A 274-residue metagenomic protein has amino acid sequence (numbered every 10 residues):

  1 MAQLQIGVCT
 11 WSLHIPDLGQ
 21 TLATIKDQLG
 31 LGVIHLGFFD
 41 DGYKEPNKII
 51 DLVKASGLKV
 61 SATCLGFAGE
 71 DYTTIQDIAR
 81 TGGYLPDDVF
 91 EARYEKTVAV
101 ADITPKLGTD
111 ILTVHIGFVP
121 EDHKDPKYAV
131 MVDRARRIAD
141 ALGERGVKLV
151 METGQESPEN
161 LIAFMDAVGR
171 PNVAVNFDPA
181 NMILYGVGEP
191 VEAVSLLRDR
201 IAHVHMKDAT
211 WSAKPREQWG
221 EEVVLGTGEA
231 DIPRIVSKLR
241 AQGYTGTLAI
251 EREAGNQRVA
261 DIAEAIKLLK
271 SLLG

Functional and structural regions predicted by a protein language model:
M1-A99, P105, T109, G143 (+3 more regions): N-terminal pre-domain/capping segments
V8, I25, V53, T104 (+6 more regions): Conserved, mostly hydrophobic/aromatic
V8, Q20, V33-I34, T63 (+1 more regions): Acidic/histidine-rich catalytic cores of soluble enzymes
W11-L18, L36-K48, A68-D71, V119-H123 (+4 more regions): Acidic-and-aromatic substrate-binding clefts and catalytic sites of carbohydrate-active enzymes
Q20, Y72-A174, P233: Active-site acidic/histidine proton-transfer and metal-coordination neighborhood in alpha/beta enzyme cores
V33, I111, H203, G246-T247: Residues at the N-termini of beta-strands
G228-A241: A short, acidic, amphipathic alpha-helical segment used as a generic capping/interface helix at domain edges
T247-E253: Short acidic/histidine-rich active-site segments
